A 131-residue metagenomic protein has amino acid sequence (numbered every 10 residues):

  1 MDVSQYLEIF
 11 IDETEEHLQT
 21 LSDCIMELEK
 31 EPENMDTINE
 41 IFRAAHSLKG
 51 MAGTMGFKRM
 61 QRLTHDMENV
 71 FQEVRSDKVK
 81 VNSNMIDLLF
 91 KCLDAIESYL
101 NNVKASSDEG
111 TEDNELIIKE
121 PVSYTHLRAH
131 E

Functional and structural regions predicted by a protein language model:
M1-R128: N-terminal assembly/transducer modules of large multi-domain enzymes, emphasizing dimerization/partner-binding
